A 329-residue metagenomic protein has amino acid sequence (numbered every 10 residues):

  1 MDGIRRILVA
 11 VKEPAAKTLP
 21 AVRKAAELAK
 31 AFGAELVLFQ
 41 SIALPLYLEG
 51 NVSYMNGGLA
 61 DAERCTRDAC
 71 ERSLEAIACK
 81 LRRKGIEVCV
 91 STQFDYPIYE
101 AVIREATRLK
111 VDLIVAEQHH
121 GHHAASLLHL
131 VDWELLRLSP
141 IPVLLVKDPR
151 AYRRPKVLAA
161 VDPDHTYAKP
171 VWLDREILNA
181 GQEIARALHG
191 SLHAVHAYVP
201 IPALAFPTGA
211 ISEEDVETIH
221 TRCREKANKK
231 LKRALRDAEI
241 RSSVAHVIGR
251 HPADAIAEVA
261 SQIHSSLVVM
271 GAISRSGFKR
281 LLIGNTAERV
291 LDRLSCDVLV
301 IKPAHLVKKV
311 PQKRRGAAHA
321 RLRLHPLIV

Functional and structural regions predicted by a protein language model:
M1-G3, K17, R64, A76-I114 (+3 more regions): Structural beta-alpha unit
D2-G58, K156-E213, E217, R236 (+3 more regions): Small/aliphatic-rich secondary-structure junction motif
V37-F39, C89-Q93, L144, H193-V195 (+2 more regions): General small-molecule cofactor/ligand-binding pocket signal
G57-R72, E214-K229: A short acidic, glycine-rich active-site loop that binds or catalyzes chemistry on phosphate/adenosine moieties
V115-Q118, P142-D148, V298-K302: Short beta-strand elements of ligand-binding domains
A116-E134, L267-R293: Glycine-rich, Arg-bearing micro-motifs that act as flexible, cationic patches
L130-A151: Short, structured interface segments
